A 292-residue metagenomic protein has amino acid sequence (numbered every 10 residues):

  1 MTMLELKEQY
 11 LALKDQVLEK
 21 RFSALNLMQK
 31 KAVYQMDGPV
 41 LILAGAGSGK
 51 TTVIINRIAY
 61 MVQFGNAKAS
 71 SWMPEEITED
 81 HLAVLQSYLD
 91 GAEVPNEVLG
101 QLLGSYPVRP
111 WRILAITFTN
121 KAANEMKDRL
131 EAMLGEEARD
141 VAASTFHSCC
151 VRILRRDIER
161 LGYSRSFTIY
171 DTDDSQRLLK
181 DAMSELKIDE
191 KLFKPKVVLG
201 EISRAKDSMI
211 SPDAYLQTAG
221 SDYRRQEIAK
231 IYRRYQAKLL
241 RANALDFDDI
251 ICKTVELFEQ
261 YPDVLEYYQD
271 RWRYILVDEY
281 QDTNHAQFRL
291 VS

Functional and structural regions predicted by a protein language model:
M1-T2, L27, G45, R57: DEDD superfamily 3′-5′ metal-dependent exonuclease/proofreading module
T2-K20, D37-P39, A59-Y274, D282-F288: A basic/glycine-biased coupling hinge at the interface between accessory DNA-binding modules
S23-M28, N284: Short helix-coil-helix linker/hinge
Q29-A32, L290: Short alpha-helical "packing" element that flanks the helix-turn-helix/winged-helix DNA-binding module
D37-R57: Walker A/P-loop
D278: Charged catalytic and DNA/RNA-contacting regions of genome-maintenance and nucleic-acid-processing enzymes
